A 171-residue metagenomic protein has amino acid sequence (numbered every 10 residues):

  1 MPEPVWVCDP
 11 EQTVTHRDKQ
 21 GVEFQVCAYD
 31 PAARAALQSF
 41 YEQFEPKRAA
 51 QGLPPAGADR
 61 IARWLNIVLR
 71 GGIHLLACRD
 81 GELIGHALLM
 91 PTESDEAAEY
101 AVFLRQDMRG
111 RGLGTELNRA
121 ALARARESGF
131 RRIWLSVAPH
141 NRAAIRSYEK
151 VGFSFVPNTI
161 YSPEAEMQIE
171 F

Functional and structural regions predicted by a protein language model:
M1-K19, I169: Acyl-donor-binding surface of acyltransferase catalytic domains
V22-L37: A short beta-loop-alpha structural element at the N-terminal edge of CoA-dependent acyl/N-acetyltransferase catalytic
A28, M90-E93, P157: Short, low-complexity Ser/Thr-rich regulatory SLiMs
E42-A101, R105: Acetyl-CoA-dependent GNAT
A97, A125-S136: Conserved GNAT acetyl-CoA-binding A-motif
A101-L113, A138: A short, internal acetyl-CoA/4′-phosphopantetheine-binding micro-motif in the GNAT/acyltransferase core
T115, R119, E127, P139-P157 (+1 more regions): Conserved active-site alpha-helix within GNAT-family acetyltransferase domains
T159-F171: Active-site/acyl-donor-binding loops of N-acyltransferases
